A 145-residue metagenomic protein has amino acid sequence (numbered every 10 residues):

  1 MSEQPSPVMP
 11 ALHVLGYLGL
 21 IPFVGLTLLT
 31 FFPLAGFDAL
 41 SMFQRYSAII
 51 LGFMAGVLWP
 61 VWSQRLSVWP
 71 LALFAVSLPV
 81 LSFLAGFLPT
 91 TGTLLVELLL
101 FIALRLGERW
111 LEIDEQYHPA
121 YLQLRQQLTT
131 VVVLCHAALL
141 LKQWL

Functional and structural regions predicted by a protein language model:
M1-E3, L26-L28, L40-P60: Hydrophobic, membrane-facing alpha-helical anchors
E3-L18: N-terminal membrane topogenic signal
M9, F43-Q44, L58-A72, Q116-L122: Short, amphipathic, aromatic/basic-enriched membrane-interface segments that mark the entry/exit of transmembrane
L12, G107, L111-V133: Interfacial loop-to-transmembrane junctions
I21-V24, L73-F83, L124-L139: Small-residue-rich segments of transmembrane alpha-helices in multi-pass membrane proteins, especially helix faces
A35-I50, T91-I102: Structural signature of hydrophobic alpha-helical transmembrane segments
I50-M54, L99-E112: Alpha-helical transmembrane segments and their membrane-interface exit regions
A75-I102, L106: Short alpha-helical packing/oligomerization segments
